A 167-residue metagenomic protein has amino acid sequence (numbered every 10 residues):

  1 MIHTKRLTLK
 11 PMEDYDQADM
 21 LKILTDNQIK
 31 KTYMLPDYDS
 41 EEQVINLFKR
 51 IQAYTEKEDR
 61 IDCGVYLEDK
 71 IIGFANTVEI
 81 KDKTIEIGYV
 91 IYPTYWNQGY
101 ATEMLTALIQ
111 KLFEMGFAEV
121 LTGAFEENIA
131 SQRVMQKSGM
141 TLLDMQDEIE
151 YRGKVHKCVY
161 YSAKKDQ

Functional and structural regions predicted by a protein language model:
M1-N27, K31, V65-Q167: Acyl-donor (CoA/ACP) binding surface of acyl/acetyltransferases
T25, D39-S40, T55-E56, D147: Alpha-helix capping and helix-coil boundary motifs
Q28-R50: Conserved GNAT-fold acetyl-CoA-binding loop/helix
P36-S40, I61, E127: Short, conserved alpha-helical segments within structured domains
D39-Q43, I51-A53, V65, P93-T94: Juxtamembrane/interface motifs at transmembrane-helix termini
K49-G64, G73: A short helix-loop-beta-strand connector motif used in the catalytic cores of GNAT acetyltransferases and, in some
